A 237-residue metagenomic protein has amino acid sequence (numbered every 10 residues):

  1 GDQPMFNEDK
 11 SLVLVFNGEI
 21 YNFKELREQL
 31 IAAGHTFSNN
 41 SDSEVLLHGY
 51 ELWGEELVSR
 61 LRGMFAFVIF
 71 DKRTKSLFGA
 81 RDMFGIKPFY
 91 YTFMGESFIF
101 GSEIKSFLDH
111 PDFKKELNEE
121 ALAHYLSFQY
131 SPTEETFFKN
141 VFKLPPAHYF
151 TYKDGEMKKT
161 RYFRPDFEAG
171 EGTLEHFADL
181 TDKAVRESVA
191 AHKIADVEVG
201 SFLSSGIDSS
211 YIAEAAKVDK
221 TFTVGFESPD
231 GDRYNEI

Functional and structural regions predicted by a protein language model:
G1-I237: Cysteine-centered catalytic environments shared across enzyme families
